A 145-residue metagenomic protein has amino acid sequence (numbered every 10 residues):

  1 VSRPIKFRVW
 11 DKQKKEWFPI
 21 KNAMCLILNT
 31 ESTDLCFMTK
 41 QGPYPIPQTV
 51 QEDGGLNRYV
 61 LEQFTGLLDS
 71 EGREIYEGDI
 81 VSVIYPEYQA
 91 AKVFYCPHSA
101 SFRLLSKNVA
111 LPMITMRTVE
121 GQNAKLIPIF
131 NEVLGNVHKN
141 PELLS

Functional and structural regions predicted by a protein language model:
V1-S145: Secondary-structure transition motif
